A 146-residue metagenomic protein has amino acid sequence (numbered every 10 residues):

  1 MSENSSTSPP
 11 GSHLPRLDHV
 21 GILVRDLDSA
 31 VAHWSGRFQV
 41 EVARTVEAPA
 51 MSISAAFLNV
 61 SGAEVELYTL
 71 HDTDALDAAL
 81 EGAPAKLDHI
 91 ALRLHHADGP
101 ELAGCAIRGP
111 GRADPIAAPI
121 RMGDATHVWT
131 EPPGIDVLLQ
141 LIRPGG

Functional and structural regions predicted by a protein language model:
M1-V31, L87-L94, G145-G146: N-terminal beta-strand motif that seeds the catalytic metal site of vicinal oxygen chelate
S2-G11, A56-L58, E66, E101-G146: Vicinal oxygen chelate
P10-S12, R16-D18, V40-S52, H71-D88 (+1 more regions): A cross-kingdom feature marking solvent-exposed beta-strand/loop segments within repeated, beta-rich binding/scaffold
R16-R25, A56-L58, A78-C105, V128-E131: Vicinal oxygen chelate
D26-E41, A97-R108: Amphipathic alpha-helical segments
A30, E41, A75-L76, D136-L139: Short loop/beta submotifs within extracellular cysteine-rich repeat domains
A48-A63: C-terminal "cap" of GNAT-fold acetyltransferases
S61-V65, D72-D74, H96-D98: Short, charged/polar surface micro-motifs in flexible loops or helix N-caps
